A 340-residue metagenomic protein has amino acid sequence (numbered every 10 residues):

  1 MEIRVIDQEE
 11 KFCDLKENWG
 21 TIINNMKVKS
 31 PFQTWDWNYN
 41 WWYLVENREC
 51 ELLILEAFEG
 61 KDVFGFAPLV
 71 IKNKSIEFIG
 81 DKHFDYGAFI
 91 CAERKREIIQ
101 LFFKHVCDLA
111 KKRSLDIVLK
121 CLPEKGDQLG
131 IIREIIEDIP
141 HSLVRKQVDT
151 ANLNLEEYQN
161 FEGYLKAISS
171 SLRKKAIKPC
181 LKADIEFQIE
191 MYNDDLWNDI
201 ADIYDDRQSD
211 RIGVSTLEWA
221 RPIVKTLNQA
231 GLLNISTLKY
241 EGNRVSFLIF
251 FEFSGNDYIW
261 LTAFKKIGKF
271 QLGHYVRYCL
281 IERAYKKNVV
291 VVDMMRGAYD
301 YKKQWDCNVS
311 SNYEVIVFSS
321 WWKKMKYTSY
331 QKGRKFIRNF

Functional and structural regions predicted by a protein language model:
M1, D85-G87, I185: Short amphipathic alpha-helical segments
I3-G60, F64-I76, L122-T150, E156-G268: A conserved beta-strand-loop-helix scaffold within acyl/acetyltransferase catalytic domains
V5, L129-E162, Y240, K287-F340: Active-site/acyl-donor-binding loops of N-acyltransferases
F58, E97-D108, D206-T328: Aromatic (often tryptophan-rich) hydrophobic motifs at membrane interfaces
K82-S114: A gly/proline- and charged-residue-enriched helix-loop-helix capping module
K111-D127: ATP-hydrolysis module of ASCE/P-loop NTPase motor domains, specifically the Walker B Asp-Glu catalytic pair
I117-K120, Q188, V291-D293: Short catalytic-loop micro-motif centered on adjacent basic/acidic residues
